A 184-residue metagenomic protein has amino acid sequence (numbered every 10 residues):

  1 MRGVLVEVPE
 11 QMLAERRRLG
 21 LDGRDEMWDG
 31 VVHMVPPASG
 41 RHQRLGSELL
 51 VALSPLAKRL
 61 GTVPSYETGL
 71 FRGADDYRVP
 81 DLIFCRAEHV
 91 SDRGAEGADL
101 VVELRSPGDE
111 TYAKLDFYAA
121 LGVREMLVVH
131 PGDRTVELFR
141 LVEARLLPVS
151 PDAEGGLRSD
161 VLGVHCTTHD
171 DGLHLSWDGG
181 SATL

Functional and structural regions predicted by a protein language model:
M1-P9, A14-R18, D22, H33 (+2 more regions): C-terminal interaction segment
M27-P36: Short, aliphatic-rich beta-strand segments
R41: A solvent-exposed, acidic/Ser-Thr-rich amphipathic alpha-helical stretch
